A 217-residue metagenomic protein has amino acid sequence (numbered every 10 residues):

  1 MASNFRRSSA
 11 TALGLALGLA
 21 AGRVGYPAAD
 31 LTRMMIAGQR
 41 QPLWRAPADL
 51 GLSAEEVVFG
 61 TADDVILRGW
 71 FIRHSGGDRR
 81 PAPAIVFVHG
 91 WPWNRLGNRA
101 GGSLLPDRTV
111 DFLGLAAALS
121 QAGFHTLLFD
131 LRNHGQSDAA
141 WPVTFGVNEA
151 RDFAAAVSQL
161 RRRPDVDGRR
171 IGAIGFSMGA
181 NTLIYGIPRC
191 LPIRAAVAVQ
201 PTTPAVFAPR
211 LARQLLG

Functional and structural regions predicted by a protein language model:
M1-L50: N-terminal membrane-anchoring alpha-helices
R40-A84: N-terminal cap/lid segment of alpha/beta-hydrolase-fold proteins
S75-Q121, T126-L127: Short, surface-exposed "cap/lid" segments of acyl-processing enzymes
D111-L115, W141-P164: Alpha/beta-hydrolase active-site loop
A117-A118, A122, F129-F145: Glycine-rich "HGGG/HGxG" loop immediately N-terminal to the catalytic nucleophile of the alpha/beta-hydrolase
P164-S177: Alpha/beta-hydrolase fold nucleophile elbow
G175-Y185: Glycine-rich nucleophile elbow surrounding the catalytic serine of serine-hydrolase chemistry
Y185-G217: Hydrolase active-site cap/lid region
